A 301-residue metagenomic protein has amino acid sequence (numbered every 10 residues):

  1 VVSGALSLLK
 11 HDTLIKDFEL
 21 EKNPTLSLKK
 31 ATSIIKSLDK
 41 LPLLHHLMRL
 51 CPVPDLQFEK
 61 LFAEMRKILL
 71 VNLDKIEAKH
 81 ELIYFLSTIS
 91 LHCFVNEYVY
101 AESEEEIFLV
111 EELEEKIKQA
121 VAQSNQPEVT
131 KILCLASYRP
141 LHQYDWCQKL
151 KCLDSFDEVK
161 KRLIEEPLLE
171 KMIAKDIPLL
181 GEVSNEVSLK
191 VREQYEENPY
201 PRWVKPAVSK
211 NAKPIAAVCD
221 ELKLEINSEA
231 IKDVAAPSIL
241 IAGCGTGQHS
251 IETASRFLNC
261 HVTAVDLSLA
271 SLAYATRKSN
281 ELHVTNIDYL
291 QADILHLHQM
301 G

Functional and structural regions predicted by a protein language model:
V1-K190, V234: N-terminal accessory segments
E197-P237, E252: Conserved alpha-helix/loop element of class I SAM-dependent methyltransferases that forms part of the SAM/SAH-binding
G243: Conserved S-adenosyl-L-methionine
T246-N259: Conserved SAM-binding loop of SAM-dependent methyltransferases across substrates and taxa, primarily the Class I
S268: Conserved SAM/SAH-binding beta-strand->alpha-helix loop
A275-T276: Conserved SAM-binding loop
H283-L295: Conserved SAM-binding strand-loop segment of SAM-dependent methyltransferases
H298-G301: A short acidic, Gly/Pro-enriched loop at the edge of an enzyme's catalytic core that lines a small-molecule cofactor
